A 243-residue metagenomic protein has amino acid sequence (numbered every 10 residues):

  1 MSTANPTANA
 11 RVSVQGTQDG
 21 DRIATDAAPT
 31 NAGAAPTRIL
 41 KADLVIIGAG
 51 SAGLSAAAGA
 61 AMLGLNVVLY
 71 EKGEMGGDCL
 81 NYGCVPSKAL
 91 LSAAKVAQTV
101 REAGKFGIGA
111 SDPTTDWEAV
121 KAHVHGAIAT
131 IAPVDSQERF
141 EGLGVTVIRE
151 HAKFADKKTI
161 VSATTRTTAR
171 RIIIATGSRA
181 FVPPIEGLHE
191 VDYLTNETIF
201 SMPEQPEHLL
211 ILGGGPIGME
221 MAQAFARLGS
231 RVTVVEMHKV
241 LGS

Functional and structural regions predicted by a protein language model:
S2-P6, A10, V14-A42, A58-L65 (+2 more regions): Glycine-rich flavin
A42-L69, I211, G218-R227: N-terminal Rossmann-like FAD-binding beta1-loop-alpha1 element of flavoenzymes
I47, G126-A127, L212, S243: Residue-level marker of alpha-helix boundaries and capping positions
G50, H151-K153, G215: Conserved acidic residues
P203-V240: Rossmann-like NAD(P)H-binding beta-loop-alpha module
